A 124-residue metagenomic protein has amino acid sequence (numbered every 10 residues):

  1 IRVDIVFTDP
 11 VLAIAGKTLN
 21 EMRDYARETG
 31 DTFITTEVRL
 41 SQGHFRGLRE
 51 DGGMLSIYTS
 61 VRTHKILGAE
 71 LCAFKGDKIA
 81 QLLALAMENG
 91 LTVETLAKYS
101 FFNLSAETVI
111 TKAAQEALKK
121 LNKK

Functional and structural regions predicted by a protein language model:
I1-F7: N-terminal periplasmic "start-of-domain" segments of outer-membrane beta-barrel proteins
F7-T18, R23-K124: Flexible, glycine-rich terminal cap/loop adjacent to redox cofactors in electron-transfer oxidoreductases
